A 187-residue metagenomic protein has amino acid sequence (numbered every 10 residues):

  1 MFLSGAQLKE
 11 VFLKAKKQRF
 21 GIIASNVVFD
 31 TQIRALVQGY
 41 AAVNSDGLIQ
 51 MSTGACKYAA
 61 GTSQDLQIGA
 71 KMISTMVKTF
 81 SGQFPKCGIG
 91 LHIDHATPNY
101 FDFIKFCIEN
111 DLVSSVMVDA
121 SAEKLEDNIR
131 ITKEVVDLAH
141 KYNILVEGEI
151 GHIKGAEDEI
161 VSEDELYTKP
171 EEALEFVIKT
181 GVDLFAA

Functional and structural regions predicted by a protein language model:
L3-K17, D30-K86, T97-A187: Alpha/beta enzyme core
